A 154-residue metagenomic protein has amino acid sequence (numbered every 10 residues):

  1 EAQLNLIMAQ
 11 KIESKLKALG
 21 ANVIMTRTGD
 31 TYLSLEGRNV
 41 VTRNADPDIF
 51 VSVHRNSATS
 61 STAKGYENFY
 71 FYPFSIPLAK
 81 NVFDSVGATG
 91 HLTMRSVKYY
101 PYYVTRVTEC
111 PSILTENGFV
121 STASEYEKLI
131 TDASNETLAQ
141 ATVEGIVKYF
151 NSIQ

Functional and structural regions predicted by a protein language model:
A2-Q154: Active-site-proximal helix/loop segments of hydrolytic enzymes
